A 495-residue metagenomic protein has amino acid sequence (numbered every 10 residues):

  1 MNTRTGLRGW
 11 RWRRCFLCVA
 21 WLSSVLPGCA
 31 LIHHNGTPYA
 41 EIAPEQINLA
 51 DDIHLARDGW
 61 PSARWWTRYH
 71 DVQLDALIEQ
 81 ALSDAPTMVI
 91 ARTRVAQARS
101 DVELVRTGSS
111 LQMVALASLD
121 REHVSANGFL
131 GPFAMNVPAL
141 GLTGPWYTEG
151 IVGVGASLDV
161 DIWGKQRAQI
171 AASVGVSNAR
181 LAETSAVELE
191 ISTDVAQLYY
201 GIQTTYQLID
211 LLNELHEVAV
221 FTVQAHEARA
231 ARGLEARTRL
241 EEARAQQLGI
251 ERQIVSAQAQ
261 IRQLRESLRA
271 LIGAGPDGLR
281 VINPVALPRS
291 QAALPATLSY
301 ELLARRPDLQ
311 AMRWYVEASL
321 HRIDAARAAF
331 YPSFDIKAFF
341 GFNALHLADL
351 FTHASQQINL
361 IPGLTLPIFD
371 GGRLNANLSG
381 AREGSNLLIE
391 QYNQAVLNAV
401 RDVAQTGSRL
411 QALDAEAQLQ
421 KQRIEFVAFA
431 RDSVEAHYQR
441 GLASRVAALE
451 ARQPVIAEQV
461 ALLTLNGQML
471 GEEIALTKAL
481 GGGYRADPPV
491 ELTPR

Functional and structural regions predicted by a protein language model:
N2-L7, C15-S83, G131-N136, T143 (+5 more regions): Terminal intrinsically disordered/low-complexity segments used for targeting and assembly
A30-D194, S333-A338, I368-L378, S385: Short flexible linkers and secondary-structure junctions
I78, I151-G155, Y199, S299 (+2 more regions): Membrane-embedded beta-strand positions in outer-membrane beta-barrel channels/transporters
V89-I90, R106, W146, V160-E188 (+7 more regions): Sec/SRP-type N-terminal targeting helices
V95-Q97, V102-L104, L119, I170 (+25 more regions): Heptad-repeat amphipathic alpha-helical coiled-coil interaction surface used for oligomerization/assembly
S125-F129, I282, L350: Outer-membrane beta-barrel and related beta-rich outer-membrane complex signature in Gram-negative bacteria
Q166, A182-L298, R409, L413 (+4 more regions): Periplasmic alpha-helical coiled-coil/stalk elements that build and connect Gram-negative outer-membrane
